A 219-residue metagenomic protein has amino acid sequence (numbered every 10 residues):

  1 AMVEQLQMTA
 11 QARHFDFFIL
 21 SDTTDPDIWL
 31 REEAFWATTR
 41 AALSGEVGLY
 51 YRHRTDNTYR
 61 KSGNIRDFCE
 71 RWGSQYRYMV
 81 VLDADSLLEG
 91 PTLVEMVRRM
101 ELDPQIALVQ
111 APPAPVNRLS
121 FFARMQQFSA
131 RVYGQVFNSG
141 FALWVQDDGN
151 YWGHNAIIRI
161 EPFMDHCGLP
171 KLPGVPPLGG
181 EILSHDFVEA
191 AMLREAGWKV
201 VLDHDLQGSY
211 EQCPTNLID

Functional and structural regions predicted by a protein language model:
A1-D219: Internal catalytic domains of large membrane-associated glycosyltransferases
